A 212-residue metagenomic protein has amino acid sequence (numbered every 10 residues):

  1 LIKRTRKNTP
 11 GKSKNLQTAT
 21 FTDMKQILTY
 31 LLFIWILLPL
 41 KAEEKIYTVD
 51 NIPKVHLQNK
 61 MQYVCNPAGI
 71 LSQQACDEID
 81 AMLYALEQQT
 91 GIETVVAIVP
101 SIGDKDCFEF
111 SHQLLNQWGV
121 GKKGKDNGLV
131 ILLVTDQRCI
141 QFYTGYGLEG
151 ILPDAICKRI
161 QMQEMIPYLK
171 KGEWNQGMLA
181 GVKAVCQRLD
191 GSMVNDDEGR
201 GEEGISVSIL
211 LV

Functional and structural regions predicted by a protein language model:
L1-R4, G11, N15-Y47, V207: Bacterial Sec-dependent N-terminal signal peptides
E43-S208: Folded, non-transmembrane soluble domains that reside on the lumenal/extracytoplasmic side of membranes
L210-V212: Alpha-helical membrane-embedded segments
